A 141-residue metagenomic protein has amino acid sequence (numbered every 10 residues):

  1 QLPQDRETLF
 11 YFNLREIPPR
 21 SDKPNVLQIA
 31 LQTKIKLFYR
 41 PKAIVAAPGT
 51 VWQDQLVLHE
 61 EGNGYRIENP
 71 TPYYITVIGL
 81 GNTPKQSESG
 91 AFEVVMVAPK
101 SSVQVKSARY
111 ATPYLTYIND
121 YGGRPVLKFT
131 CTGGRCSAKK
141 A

Functional and structural regions predicted by a protein language model:
Q1-L2, Q86-Y114: Intrinsically disordered, low-complexity Pro/Gly/Ser/Thr-rich segments with frequent PxxP/GP/PP motifs and embedded
L2-R40, T112-A141: Terminal connector regions
L31, T50-W52, E61, S89 (+1 more regions): Residues that act as N-cap/strand-start positions at coil-to-secondary-structure junctions
K36-F38, V57-H59, R66, M96 (+1 more regions): Generic structural detector for well-ordered beta-strands
K42-E60: Low-complexity, acidic Ser/Thr/Pro/Gly-rich terminal tails and inter-domain linkers that flank the onset of structured
Y65-T71: Asparagine-centered strand-capping/turn motif at beta-strand->loop junctions
P72-V77: Short acidic/proline- and small/hydrophobic-mixed sequence motifs that coincide with surface turns and coil-to-beta
